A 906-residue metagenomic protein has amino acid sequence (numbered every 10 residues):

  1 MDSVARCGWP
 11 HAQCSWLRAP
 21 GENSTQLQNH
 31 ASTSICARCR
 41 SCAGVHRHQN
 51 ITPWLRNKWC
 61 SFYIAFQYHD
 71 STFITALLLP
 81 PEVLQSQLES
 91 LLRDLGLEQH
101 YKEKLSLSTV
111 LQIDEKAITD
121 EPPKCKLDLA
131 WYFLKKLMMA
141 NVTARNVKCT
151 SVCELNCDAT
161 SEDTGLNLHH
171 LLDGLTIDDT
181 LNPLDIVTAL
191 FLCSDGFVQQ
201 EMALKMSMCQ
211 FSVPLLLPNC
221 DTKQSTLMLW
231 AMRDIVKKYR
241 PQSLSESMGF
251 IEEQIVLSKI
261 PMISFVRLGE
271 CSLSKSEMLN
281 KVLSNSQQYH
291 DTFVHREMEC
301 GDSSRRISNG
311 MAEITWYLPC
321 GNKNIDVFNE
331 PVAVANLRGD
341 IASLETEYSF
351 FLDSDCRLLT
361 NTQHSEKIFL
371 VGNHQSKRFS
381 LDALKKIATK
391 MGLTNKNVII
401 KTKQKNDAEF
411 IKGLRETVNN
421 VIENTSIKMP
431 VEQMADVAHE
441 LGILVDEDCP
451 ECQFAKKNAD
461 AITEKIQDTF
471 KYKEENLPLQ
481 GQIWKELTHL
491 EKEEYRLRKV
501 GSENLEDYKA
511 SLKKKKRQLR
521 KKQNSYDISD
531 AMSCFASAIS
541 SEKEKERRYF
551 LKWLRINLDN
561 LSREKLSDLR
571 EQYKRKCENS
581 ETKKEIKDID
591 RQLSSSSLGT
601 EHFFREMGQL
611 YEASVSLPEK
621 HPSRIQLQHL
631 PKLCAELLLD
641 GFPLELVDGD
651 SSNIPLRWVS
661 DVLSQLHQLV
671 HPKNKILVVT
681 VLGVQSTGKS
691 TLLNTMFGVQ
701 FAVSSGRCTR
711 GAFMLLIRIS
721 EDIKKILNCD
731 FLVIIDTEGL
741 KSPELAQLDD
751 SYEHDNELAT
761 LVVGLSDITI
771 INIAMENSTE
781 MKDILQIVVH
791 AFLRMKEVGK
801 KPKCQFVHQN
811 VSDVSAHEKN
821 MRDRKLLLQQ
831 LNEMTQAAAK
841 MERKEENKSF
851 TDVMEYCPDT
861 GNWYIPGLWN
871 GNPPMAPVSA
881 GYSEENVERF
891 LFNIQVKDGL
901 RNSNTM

Functional and structural regions predicted by a protein language model:
D2-A5, E22-S24, I51-T52: Intrinsic disorder/low-complexity segments
S3, S15, S24, S32-S34 (+3 more regions): Serine residues within intrinsically disordered or low-complexity segments
G8, S32, P53, S71-F73 (+1 more regions): Ser/Thr/Pro-rich low-complexity tandem-repeat tracts
H11-Q13, Q26-Q28, H46-Q49, Y63 (+1 more regions): Low-complexity, intrinsically disordered or signal/transmembrane-proximal segments
W59-M906: Conserved GTPase G-domain substructure that encodes guanine base recognition and part of the catalytic core, centered
